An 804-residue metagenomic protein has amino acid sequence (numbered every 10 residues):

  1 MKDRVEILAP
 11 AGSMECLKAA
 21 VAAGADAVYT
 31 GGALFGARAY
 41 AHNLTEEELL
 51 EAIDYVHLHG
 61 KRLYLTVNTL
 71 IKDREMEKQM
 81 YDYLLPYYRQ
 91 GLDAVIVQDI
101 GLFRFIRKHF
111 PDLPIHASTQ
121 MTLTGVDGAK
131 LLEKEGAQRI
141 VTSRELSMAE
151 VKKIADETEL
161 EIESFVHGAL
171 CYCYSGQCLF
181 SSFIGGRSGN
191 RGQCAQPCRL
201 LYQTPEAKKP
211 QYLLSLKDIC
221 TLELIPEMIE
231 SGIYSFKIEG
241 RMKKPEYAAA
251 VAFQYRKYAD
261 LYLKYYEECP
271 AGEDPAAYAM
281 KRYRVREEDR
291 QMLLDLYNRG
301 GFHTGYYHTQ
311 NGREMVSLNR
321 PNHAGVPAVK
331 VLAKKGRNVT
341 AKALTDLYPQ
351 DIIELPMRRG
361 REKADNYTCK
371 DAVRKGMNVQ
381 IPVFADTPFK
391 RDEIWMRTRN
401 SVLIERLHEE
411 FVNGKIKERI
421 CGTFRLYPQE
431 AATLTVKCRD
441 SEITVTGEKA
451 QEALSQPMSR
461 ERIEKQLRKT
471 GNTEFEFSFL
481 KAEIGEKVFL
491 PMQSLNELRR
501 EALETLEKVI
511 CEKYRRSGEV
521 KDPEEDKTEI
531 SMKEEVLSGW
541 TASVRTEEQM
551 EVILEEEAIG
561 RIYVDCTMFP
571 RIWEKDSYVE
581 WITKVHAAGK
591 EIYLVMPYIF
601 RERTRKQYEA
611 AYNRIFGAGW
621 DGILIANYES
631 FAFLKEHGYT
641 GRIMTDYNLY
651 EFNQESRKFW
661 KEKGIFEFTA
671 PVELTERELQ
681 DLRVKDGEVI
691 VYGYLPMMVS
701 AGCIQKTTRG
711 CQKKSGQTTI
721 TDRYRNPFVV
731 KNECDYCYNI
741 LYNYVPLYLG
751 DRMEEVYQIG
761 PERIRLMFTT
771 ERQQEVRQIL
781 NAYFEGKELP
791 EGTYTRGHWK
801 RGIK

Functional and structural regions predicted by a protein language model:
K2-L123, V141-K237, M242-F659, K663-K804: Active-site pocket-lining/capping segments in soluble small-molecule metabolic enzymes
Q138: Long, basic N-terminal domains or extensions that often function in RNA/ssDNA interaction or organelle/cellular
